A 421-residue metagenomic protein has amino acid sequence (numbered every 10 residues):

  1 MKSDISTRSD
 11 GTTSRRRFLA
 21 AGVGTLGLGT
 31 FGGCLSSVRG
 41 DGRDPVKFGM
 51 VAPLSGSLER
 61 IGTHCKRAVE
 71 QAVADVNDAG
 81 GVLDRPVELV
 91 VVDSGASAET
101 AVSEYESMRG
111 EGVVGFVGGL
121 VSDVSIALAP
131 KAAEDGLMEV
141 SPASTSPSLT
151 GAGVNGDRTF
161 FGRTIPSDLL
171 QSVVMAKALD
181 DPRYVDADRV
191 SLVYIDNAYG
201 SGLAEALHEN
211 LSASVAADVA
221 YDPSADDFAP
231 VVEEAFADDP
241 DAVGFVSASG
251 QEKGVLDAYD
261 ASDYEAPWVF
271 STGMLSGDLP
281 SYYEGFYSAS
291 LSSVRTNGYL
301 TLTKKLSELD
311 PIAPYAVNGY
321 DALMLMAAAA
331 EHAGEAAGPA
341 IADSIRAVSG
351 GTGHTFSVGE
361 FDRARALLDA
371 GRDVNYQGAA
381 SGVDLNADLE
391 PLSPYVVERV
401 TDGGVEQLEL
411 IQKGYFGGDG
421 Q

Functional and structural regions predicted by a protein language model:
K2-L26, F31-Q421: Extracytosolic ligand-binding ectodomains
